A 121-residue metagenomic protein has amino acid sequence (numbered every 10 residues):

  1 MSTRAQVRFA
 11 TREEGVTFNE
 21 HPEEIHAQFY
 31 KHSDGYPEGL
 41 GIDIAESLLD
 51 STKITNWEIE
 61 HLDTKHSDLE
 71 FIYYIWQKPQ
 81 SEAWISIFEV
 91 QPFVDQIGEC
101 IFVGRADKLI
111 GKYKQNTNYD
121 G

Functional and structural regions predicted by a protein language model:
M1-T3, E24: Short, well-ordered loop/turn elements at secondary-structure boundaries
R4-F9: Short beta-strand scaffold segments in enzyme catalytic cores
A10-E14, W76-P79: Short acidic-glycine loop/turn motifs at beta-strand connectors
E14-W57: Short, flexible N-terminal segments of the mature chain
D43-G121: Low-complexity intrinsically disordered segments
